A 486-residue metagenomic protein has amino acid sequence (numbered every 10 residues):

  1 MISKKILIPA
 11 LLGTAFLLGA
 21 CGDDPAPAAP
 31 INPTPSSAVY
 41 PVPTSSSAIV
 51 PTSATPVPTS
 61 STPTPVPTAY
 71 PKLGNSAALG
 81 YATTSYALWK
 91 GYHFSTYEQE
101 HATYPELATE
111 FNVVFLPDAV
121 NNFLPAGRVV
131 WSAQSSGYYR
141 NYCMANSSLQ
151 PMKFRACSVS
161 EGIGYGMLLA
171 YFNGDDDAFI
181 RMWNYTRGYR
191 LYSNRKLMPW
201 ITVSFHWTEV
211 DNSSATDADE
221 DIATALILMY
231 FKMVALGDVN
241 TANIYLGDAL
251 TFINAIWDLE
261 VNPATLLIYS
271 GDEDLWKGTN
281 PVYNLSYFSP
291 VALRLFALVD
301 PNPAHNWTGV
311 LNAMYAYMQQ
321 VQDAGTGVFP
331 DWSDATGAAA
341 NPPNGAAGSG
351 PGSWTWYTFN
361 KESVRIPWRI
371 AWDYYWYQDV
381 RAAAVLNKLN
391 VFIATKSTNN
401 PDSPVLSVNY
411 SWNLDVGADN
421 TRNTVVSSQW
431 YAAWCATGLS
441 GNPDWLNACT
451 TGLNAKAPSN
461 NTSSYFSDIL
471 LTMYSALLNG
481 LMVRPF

Functional and structural regions predicted by a protein language model:
M1-A10: Bacterial N-terminal signal peptides that target proteins for export
P9-L17: Bacterial N-terminal signal peptides
L17-A69: Bacterial Sec-dependent N-terminal signal peptides
Y70-F115, N121-N122, R128, A156-S160 (+4 more regions): Extended ligand-binding clefts on enzyme/binding-domain cores
Q134-S135, D177-A218, L228, N243-I244: Lumenal/extracellular "mature" regions of secretory-pathway glycan-modifying transferases
A156-G166, E209-V234: Aromatic-rich carbohydrate-recognition surfaces in CAZymes
M167-D176, T186: Alpha-helical support elements that line or immediately flank enzyme active sites and cofactor-binding pockets
R369, T437-F486: Terminal, non-catalytic domain-edge segments
